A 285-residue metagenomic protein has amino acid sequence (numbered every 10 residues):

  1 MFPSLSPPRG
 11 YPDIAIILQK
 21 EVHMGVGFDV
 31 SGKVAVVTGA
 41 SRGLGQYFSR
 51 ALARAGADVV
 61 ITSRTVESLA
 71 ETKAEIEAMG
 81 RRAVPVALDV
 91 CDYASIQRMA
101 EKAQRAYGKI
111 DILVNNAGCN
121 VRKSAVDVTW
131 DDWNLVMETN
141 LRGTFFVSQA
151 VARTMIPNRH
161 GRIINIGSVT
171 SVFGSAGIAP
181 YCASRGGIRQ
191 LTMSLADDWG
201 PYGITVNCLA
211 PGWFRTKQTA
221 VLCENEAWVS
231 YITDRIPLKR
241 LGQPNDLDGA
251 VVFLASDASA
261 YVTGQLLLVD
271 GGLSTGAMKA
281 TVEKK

Functional and structural regions predicted by a protein language model:
L18, G25-G27, F173, V252 (+1 more regions): Short C-terminal tail/terminal secondary-structure segment of NAD(P)H-dependent dehydrogenase/reductase domains
V34, S41-G43: Conserved glycine-rich cofactor-binding loop
V66, A87-M99, W130, N245-D246: The beta1-alpha1 cofactor-binding region of Rossmann-like NAD(H)/NADP(H)-dependent oxidoreductases
S124-A125, T129-N134, I232: Substrate-binding pocket helix/loop in short-chain dehydrogenase/reductase
S148, S184: Active-site helix of classical SDR
R153, D197-P201, A260: Alpha-helical segment proximal to the catalytic Tyr-Lys
S168: Residue(s) in the substrate-gating loop at a strand-loop-helix junction that position the organic substrate next
